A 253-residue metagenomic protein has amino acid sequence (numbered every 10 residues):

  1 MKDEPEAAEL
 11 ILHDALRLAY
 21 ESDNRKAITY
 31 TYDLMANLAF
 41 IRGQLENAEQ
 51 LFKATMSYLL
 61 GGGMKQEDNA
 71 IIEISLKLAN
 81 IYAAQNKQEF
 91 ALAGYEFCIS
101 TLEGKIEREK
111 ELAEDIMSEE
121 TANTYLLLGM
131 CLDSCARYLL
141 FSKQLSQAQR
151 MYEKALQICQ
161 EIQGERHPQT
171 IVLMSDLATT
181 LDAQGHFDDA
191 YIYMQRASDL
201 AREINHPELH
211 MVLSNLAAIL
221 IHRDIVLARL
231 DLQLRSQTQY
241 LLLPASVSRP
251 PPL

Functional and structural regions predicted by a protein language model:
A8, A48, A91, A148 (+2 more regions): Single-residue signature of alpha-solenoid repeat helices
I11, L18, T31, L51 (+7 more regions): Alpha-helical solenoid repeat scaffolds, predominantly canonical TPR units
L16-L18, T55-G61, F97-E107, L156-E161 (+2 more regions): Amphipathic alpha-helical segments of tetratricopeptide repeats
D23-I28, K65-N69, K110, S118 (+4 more regions): Helix N-cap/loop-to-helix boundary motif
A27-L112: A generic tandem-repeat structural signature
Y30-I41, A70-A84, N123-F141, P168-A183 (+2 more regions): Conserved alpha-helical positions within TPR/SEL1-like repeat arrays
R166-L253: Structured C-terminal portions of repeat-based eukaryotic scaffold domains
